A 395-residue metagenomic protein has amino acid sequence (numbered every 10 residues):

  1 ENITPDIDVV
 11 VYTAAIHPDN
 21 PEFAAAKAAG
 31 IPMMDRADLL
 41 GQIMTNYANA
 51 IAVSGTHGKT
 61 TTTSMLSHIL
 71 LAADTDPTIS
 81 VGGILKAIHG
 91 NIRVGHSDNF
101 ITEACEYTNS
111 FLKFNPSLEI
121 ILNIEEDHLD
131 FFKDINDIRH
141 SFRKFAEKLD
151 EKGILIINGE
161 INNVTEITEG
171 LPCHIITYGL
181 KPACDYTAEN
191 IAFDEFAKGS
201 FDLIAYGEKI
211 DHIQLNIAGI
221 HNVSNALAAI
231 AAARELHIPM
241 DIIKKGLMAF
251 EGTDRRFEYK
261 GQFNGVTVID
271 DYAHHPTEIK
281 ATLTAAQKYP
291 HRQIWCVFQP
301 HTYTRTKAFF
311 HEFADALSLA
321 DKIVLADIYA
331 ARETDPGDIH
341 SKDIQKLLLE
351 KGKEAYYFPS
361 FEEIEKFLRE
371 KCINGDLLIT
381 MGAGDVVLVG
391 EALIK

Functional and structural regions predicted by a protein language model:
N2-P5, A14-G159, N163-C173, L227 (+1 more regions): Phosphate-binding loop of NTP-binding sites
A25-I31, D137, K148-G153, A281-P290 (+1 more regions): P-loop/Walker A phosphate-binding loop and immediately adjacent motor/lid segment at beta-alpha junctions
M34-G41, S80-G83, P172-E195, Q214-I220 (+2 more regions): Beta-strand->loop->alpha-helix junctions that form or flank phosphate-binding loops in nucleotide-handling enzymes
Y47, F196-A197, F201, A205-K322: Nucleotide phosphate-binding/pyrophosphate-handling subdomain across enzymes that bind or process nucleotide phosphates
L155-G159, C296-Q299, A320-A330: Short internal beta-strands
A314-N374: C-terminal helical cap/extension that packs against the catalytic core of soluble nucleotide-cofactor enzymes
E363-I394: A glycine-rich beta-strand to alpha-helix segment that forms a phosphate/ribose-binding loop at ligand/cofactor sites
